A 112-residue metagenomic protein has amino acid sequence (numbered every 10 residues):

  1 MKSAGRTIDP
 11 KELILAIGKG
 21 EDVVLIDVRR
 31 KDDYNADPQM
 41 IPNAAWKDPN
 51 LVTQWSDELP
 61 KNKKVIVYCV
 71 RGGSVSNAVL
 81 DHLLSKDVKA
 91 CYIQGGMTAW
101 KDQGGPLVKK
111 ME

Functional and structural regions predicted by a protein language model:
M1-V23, K31-I66, R71-E112: Rhodanese-like catalytic fold shared by cysteine-dependent sulfurtransferases and DSP/PTP-type phosphatases
I26: Conserved beta/loop motifs at nucleotide-recognition and modification sites
